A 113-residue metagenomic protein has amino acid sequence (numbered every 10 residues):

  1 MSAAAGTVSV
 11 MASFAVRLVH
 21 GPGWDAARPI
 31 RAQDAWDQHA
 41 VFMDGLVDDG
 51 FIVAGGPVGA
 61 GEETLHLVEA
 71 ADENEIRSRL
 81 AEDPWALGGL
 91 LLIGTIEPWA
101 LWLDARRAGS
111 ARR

Functional and structural regions predicted by a protein language model:
S2-R113: Conserved, structured core segments of small domains
